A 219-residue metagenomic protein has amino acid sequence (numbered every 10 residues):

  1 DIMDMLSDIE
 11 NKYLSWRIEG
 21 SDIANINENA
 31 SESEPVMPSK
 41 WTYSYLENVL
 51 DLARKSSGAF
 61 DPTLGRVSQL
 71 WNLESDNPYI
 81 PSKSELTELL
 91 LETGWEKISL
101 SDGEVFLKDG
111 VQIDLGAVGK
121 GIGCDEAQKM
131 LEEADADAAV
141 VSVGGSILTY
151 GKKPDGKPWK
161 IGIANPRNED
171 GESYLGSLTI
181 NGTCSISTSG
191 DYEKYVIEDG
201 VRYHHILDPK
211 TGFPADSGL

Functional and structural regions predicted by a protein language model:
D1-L219: Mature catalytic core of soluble alpha/beta enzymes
